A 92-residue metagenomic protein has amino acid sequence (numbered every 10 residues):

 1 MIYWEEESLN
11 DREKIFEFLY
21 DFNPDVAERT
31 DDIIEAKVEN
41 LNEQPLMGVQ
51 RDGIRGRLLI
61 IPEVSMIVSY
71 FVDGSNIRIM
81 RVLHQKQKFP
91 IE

Functional and structural regions predicted by a protein language model:
M1-D31: Arg/Lys-rich, positively charged N-terminal/basic patches that mediate binding to nucleic acids
R12, K37-V38: Catalytic cores of transferase enzymes with a strong primary signal for eukaryotic protein kinases
E28-R29, V49-R51, I91: Short, hydrophobic secondary-structure boundary micro-motifs
E39-P45: Short proline/glycine- and basic residue-enriched helix-capping loop/turn segments at helix->loop/beta transitions
L46-I77: Basic/aromatic recognition patch in beta-strand/loop cores that engages polyanionic ligands
I61, G74-E92: A beta-strand edge to alpha-helix "cap/lid" segment located at domain peripheries
